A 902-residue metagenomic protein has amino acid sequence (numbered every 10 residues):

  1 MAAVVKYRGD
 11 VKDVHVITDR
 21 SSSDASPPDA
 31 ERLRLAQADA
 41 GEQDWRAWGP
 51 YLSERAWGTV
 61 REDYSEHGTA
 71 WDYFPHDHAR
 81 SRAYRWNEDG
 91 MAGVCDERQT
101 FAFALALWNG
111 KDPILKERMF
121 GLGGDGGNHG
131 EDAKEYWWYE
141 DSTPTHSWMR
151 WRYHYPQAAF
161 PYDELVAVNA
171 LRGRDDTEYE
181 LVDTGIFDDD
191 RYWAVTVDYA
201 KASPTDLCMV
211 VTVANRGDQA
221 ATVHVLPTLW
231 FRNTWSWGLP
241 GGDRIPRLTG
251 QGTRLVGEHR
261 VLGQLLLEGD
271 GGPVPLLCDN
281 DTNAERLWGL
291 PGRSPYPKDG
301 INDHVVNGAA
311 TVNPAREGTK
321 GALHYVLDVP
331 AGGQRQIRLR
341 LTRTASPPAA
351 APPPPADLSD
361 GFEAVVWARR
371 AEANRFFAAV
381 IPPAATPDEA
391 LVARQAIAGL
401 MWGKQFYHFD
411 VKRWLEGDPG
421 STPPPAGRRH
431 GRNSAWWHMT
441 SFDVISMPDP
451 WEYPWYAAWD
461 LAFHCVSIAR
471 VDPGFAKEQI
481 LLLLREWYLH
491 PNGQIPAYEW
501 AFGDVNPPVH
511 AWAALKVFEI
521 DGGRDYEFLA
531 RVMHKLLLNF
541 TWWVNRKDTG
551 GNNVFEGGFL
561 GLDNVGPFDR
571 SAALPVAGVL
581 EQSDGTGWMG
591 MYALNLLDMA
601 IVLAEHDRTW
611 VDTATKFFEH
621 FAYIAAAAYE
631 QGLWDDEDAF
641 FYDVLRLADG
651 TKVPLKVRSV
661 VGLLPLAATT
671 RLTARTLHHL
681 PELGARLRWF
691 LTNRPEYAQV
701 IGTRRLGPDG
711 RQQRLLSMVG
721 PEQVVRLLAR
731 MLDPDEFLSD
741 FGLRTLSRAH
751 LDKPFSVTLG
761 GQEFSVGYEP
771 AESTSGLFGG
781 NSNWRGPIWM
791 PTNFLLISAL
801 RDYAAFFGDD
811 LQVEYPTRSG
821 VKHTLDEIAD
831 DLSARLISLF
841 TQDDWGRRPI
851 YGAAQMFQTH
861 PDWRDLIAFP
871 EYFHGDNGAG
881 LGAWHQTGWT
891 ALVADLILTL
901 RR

Functional and structural regions predicted by a protein language model:
A2-R82, M91-G93, Q99-F101, A106-R902: Acidic, mature catalytic/reactive cores of soluble proteins
